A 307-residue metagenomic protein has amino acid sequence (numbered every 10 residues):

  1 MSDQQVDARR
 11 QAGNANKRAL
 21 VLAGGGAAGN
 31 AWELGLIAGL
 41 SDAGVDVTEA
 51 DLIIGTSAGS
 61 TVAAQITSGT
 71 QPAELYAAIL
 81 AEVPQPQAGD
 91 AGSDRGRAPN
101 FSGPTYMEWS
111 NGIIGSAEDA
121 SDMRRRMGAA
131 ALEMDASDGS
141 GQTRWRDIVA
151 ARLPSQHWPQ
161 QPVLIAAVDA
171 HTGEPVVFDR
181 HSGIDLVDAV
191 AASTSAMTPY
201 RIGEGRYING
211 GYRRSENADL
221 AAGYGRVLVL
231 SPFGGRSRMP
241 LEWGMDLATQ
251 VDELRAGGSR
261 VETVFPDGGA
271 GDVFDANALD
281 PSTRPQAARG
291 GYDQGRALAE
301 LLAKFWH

Functional and structural regions predicted by a protein language model:
M1-T56, T61-H307: Patatin-like phospholipase
